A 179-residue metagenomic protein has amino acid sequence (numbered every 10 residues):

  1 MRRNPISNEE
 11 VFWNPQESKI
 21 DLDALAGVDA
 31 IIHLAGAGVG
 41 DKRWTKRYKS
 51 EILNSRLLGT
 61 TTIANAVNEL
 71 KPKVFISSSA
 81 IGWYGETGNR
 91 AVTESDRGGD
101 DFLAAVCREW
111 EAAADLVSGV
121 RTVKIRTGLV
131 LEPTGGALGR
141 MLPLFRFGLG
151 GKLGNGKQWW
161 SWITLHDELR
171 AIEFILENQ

Functional and structural regions predicted by a protein language model:
S7-L58: NAD(P)H-binding glycine-rich loop region in Rossmannoid oxidoreductase-like domains and their noncatalytic homologs
E51-G59, G98-A105, E109, I163: Glycine-rich NAD(P)-binding loop of the Rossmann-fold in SDR/ketoreductase-type enzymes
T61-D101: Conserved Rossmann-fold NAD(P)-dependent oxidoreductase catalytic core, especially the SDR/UDP-sugar
S79-A80, A112-P133: Conserved beta-loop-beta element that borders a ligand/cofactor-binding pocket
G98-D101, R126-G135, N155-I163: Glycine-rich "substrate-gating" loop/helix at the edge of Rossmann-like oxidoreductase active sites
V120, V130-R140, F174-Q179: Glycine/proline-rich active-site loop of Rossmann-fold NAD(P)-dependent oxidoreductases
L142-G150, Q158-Q179: Alpha-helical substrate-binding/gating segment
